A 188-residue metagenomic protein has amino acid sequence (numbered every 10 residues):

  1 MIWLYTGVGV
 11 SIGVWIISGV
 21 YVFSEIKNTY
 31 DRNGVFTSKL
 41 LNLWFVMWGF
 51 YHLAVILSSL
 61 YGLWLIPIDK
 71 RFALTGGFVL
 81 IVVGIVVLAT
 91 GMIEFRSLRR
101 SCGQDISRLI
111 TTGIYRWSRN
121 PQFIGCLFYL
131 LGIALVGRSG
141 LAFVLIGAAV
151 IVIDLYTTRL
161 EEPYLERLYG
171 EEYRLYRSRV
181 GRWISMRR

Functional and structural regions predicted by a protein language model:
M1-L109, Y129-Y164, L168-R188: Membrane-anchoring alpha-helices and their flanking helix-loop junctions
Q104-C126: Active-site-proximal inter-transmembrane loops
